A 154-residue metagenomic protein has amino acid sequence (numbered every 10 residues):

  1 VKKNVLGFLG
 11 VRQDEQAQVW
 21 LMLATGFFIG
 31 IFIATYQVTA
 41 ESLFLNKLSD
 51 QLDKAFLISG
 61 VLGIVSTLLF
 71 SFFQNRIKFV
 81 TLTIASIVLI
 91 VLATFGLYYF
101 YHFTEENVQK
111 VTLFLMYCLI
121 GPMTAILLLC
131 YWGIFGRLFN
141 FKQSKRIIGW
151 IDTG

Functional and structural regions predicted by a protein language model:
V1-D14: Short, Lys/Arg-rich, polar N-terminal cytosolic tail immediately upstream of the first transmembrane signal-anchor
Q18-F70, T112-G154: Substrate-agnostic recognition of the 12-TM MFS/MFS-like secondary transporter fold
W20, K54, T81-V88: Alpha-helical transmembrane segments of integral membrane proteins
T25, T83-A93, M116: Residue-level signature of the transmembrane alpha-helical cores of Major Facilitator Superfamily-type secondary
F32, L69, F73, G96-F100: Residue-level signal for alpha-helical transmembrane segments in multi-pass membrane proteins
N46, N75-R76, E106, R137: Membrane-helix boundary and inter-helical linker elements of multi-pass secondary transporters
S66-T81: Helix-to-loop junctions at the C-terminal end of transmembrane segments in multipass secondary transporters
V88-Q109: C-terminal ends and interior cores of transmembrane alpha-helices in multi-pass membrane transporters/permeases
